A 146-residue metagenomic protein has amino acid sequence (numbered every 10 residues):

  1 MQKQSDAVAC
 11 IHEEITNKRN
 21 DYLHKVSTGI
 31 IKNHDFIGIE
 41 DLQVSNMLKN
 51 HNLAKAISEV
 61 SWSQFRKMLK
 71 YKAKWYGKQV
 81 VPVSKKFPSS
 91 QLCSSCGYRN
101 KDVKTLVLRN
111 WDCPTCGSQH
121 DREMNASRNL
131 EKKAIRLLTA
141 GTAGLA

Functional and structural regions predicted by a protein language model:
M1-A146: Positively charged, helix-rich recognition surfaces that bind polyanionic ligands
